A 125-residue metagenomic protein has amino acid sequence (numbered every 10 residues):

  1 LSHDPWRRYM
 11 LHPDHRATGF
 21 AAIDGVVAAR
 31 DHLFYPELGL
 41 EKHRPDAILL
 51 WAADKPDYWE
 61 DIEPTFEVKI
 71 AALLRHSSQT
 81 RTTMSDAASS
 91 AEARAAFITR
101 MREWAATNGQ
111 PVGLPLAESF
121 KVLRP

Functional and structural regions predicted by a protein language model:
L1-P125: Metal-dependent de-N-acetylase/amidase catalytic core
